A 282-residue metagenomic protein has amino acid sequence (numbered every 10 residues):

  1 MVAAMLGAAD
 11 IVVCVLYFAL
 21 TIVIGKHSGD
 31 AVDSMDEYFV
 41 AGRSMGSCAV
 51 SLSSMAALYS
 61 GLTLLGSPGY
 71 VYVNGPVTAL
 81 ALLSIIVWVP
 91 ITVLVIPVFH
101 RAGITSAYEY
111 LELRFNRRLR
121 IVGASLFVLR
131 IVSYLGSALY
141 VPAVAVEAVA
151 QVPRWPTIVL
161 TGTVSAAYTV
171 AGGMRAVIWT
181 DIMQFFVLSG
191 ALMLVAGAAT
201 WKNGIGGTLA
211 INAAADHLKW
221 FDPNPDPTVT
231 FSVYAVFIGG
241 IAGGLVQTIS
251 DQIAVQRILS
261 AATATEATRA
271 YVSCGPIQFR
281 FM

Functional and structural regions predicted by a protein language model:
V2-L6, V40-M45, A49, G66-L80 (+2 more regions): Loop-to-helix junctions at membrane interfaces in multi-pass transport proteins
M5-S28, A41, M45, A49 (+3 more regions): Extracellular loop-to-transmembrane helix junctions
A8-I11, M45-C48, R114-V122, A150-V159 (+1 more regions): Membrane-interfacial loop-to-helix junctions in multi-pass transporters
F18-T21, A57-L58, I85-V89, F127-I131 (+4 more regions): Residue-level recognition of pore/gate-forming positions within transmembrane alpha-helices of multi-pass
A19-M35, L94-Y108, A167, A171-G173 (+1 more regions): Juxtamembrane interface elements at the cytosolic ends of transmembrane helices in multi-pass membrane proteins
I24-A31, L135-L139, A143, E147-L160 (+4 more regions): Hydrophobic alpha-helical segments and their helix-loop junctions in multi-pass secondary transporters
A56, V77-V170, G239-Q247: Helix-loop-helix module between adjacent transmembrane segments
